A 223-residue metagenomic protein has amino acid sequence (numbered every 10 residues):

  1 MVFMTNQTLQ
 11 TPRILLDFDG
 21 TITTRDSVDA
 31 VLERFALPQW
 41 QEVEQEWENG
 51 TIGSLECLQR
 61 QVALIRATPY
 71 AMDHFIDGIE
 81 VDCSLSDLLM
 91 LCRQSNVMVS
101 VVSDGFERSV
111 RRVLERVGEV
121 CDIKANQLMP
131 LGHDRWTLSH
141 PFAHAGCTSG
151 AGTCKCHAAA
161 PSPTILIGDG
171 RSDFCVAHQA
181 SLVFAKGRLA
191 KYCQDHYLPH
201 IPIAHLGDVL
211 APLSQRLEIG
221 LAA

Functional and structural regions predicted by a protein language model:
V2-Q127, G132: Alpha-helical substrate-recognition element adjacent to the catalytic core
S84-M98, G105-A223: C-terminal cap/substrate-recognition subdomain and adjoining C-terminal extension of metal-dependent phosphatase-like
